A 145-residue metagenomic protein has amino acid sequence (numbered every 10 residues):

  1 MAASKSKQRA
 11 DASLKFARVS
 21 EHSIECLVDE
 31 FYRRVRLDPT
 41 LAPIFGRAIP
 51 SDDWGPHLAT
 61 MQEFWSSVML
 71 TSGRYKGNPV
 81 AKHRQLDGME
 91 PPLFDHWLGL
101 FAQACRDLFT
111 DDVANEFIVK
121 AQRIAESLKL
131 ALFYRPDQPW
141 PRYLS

Functional and structural regions predicted by a protein language model:
M1-S145: Core of compact, soluble alpha-helical bundle domains
